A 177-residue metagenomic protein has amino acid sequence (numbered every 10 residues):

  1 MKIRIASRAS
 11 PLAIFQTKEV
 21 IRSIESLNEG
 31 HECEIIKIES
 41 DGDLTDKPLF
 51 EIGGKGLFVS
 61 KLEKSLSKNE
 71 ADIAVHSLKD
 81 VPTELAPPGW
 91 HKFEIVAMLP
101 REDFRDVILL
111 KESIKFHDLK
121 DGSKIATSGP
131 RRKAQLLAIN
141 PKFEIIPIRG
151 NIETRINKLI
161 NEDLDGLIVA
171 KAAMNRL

Functional and structural regions predicted by a protein language model:
M1-L177: Domain-level signature for soluble enzymes in the chorismate/prephenate branch of the shikimate pathway
